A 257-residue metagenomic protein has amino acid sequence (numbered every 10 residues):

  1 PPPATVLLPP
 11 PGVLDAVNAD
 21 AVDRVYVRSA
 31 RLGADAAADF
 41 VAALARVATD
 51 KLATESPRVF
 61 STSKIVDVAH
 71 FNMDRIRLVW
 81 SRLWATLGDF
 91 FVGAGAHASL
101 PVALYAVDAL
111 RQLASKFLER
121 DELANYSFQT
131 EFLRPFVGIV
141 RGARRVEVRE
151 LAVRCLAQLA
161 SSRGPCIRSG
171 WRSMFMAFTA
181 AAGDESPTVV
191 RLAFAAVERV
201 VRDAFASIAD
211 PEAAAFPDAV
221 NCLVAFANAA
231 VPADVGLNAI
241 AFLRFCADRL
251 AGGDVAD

Functional and structural regions predicted by a protein language model:
P1-R31: Intrinsically disordered, serine/threonine- and proline-rich low-complexity regions of large eukaryotic regulatory
P9-V13, R28-L32, T49-V59, D74-L78 (+7 more regions): Short coil/turn segments at helix-helix junctions and helix-capping linkers within large alpha-helical proteins
V13-D23, A43-L44, T54-N72, L83-F90 (+6 more regions): HEAT-repeat alpha-solenoid elements in large eukaryotic scaffold proteins
N18, V22, G33-A45, I76-G88 (+5 more regions): Core helices of alpha-solenoid repeat scaffolds
